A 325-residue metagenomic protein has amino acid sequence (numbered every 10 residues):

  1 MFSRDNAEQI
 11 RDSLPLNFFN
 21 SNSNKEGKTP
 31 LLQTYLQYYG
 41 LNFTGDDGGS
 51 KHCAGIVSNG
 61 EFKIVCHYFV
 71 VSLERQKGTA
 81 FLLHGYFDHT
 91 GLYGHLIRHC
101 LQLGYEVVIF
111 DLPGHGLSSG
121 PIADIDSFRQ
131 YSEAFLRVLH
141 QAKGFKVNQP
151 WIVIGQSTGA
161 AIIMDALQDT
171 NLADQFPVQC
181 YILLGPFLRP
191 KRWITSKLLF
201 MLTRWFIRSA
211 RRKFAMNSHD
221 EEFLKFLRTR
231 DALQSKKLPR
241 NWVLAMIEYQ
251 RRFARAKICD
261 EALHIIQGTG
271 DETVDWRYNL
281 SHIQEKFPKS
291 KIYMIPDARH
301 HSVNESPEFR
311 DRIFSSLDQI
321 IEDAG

Functional and structural regions predicted by a protein language model:
M1-S58, F62-S72: An N-terminal hydrophobic leader/cap segment in hydrolases
Y86-L92, H115-V147: Catalytic nucleophile-loop/oxyanion-hole region of alpha/beta-hydrolase and closely related hydrolase-like folds
T90, I97-P121: Conserved alpha/beta-hydrolase
I152-N241: Alpha/beta-hydrolase-fold enzymes
K237-A256: Active-site nucleophile elbow and catalytic-triad environment of alpha/beta-hydrolase enzymes
C259, I265-Q267, D271: Short beta-strand/loop motif that positions the catalytic acidic residue of the alpha/beta-hydrolase fold
E261, D275-Q284: Short alpha-helix in the alpha/beta-hydrolase fold that links the catalytic acid
A298-D311: Catalytic histidine-centered segment of alpha/beta-hydrolase-like enzymes
